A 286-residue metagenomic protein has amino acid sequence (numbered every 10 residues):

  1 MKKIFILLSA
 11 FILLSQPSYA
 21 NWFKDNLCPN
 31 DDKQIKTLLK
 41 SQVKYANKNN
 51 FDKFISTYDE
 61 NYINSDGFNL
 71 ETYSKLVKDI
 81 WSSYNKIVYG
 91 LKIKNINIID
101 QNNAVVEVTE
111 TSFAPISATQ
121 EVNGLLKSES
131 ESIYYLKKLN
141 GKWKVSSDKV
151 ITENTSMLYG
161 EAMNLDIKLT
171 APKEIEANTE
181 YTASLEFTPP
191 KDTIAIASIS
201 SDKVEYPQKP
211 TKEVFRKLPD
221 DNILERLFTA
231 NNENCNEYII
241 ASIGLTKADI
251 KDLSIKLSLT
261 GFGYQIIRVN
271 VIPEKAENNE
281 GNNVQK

Functional and structural regions predicted by a protein language model:
S15-K48, S156, M163: Short, low-complexity N-terminal intrinsically disordered segments enriched in polar/charged residues
K24, G124-N164, Y264-N270, E274-A276: Short beta-strand edge/turn micro-motifs at domain boundaries
A46-T72: Short, well-ordered alpha-helical segments enriched in acidic and aromatic residues
K78-E129, I133, L227-Y238, G244 (+1 more regions): Surface-exposed, charged secondary-structure patches
F113-I116, T155, G244-L259: Short acidic/polar inter-strand loop motif in beta-rich domains
K144-D202, K275-K286: Low-complexity, intrinsically disordered terminal/linker segments enriched in charged and Gly/Pro repeats
K217-L227: Aromatic sugar-binding surface patches on proteins that engage polysaccharides or sugar-phosphate polymers
A248-K286: Short beta-strand elements
